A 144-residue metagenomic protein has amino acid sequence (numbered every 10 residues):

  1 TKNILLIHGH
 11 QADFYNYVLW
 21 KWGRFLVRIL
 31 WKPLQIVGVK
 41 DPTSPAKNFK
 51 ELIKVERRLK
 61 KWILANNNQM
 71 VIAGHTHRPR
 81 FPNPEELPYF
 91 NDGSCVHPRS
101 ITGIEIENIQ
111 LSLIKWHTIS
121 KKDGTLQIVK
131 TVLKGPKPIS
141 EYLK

Functional and structural regions predicted by a protein language model:
T1-K144: Extended recognition/assembly regions associated with phosphoester-bond processing machinery
